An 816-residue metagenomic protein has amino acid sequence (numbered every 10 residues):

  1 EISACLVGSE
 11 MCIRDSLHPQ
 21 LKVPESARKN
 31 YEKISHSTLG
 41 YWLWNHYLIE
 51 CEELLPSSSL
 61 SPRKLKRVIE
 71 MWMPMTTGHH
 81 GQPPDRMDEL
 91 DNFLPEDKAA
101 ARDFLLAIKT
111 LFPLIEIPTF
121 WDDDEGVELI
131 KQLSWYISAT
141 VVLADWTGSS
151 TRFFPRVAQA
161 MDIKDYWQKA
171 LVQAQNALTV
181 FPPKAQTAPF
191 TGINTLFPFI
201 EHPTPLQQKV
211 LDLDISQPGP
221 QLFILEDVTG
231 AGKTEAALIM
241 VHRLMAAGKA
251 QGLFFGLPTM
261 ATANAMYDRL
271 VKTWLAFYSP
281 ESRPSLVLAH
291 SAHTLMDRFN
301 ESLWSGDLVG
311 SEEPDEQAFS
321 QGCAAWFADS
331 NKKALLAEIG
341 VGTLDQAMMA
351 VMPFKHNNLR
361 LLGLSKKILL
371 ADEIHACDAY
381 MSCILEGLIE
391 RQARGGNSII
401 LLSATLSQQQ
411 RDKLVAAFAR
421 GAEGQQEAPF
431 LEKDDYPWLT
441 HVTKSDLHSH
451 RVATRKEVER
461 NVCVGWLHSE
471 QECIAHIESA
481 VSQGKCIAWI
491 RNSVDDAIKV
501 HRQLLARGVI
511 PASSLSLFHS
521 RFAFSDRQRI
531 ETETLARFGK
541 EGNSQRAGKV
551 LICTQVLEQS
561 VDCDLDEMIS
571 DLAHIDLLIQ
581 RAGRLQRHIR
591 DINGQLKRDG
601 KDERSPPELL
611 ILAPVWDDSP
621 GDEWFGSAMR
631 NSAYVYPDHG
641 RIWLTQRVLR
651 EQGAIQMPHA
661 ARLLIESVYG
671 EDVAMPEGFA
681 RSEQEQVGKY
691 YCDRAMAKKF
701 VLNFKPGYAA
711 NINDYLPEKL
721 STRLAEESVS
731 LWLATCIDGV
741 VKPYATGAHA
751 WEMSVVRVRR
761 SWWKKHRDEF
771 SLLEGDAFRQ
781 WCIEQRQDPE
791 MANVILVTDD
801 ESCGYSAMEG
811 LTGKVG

Functional and structural regions predicted by a protein language model:
E1, V7-A188: Accessory nucleic-acid engagement/destabilization modules that flank
F190-E226: Conserved pre-motif I regulatory segment
G219-V241: Walker A/P-loop
G252-W274, L288-T294, Q408-Q410: Conserved Walker A/P-loop ATP-binding site and its immediately adjacent core in helicase/helicase-like ATPase domains
L270-E338, L344-M348: A substrate-engagement module of RecA-like helicase motors
L362-K366, C377-S449: Post-DEXD/H (motif II) to motif III coupling segment of the RecA-like Helicase ATP-binding lobe
R411, N461, Q471, A475-E541 (+2 more regions): C-terminal helicase lobe and adjacent C-terminal extensions/tails of nucleic-acid helicase motors
G424-V494: Conserved interdomain linker/interface between the two RecA-like ATPase lobes of SF2 helicase motors
